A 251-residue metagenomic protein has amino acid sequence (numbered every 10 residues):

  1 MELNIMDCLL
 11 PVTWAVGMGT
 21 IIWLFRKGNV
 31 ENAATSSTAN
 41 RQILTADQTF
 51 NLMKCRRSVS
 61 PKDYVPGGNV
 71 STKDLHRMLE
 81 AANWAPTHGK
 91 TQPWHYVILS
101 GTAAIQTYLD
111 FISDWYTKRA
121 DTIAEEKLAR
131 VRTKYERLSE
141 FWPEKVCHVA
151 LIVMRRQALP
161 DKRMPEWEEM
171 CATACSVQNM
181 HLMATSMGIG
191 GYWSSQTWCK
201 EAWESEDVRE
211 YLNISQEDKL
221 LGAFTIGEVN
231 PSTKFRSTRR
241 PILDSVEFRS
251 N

Functional and structural regions predicted by a protein language model:
E2-V146: N-terminal amphipathic, basic helical "cap/leader" segment at the start of enzyme domains
N29, T38-S60, N213-N251: C-terminal helix-cap and adjacent tail motif
E80-A82, L151, R156-A158, K162-V208: Small-aliphatic-rich amphipathic alpha-helix that forms the alpha element of a beta-alpha
G101-I105, R155-Q157, W198, N230: Short, internal active-site loops enriched in acidic
D114-W115, E210-L212: Short, hinge-like loop/turn segments at secondary-structure boundaries
V146-C147, L220: A generic structural signal for well-ordered coil/turn residues at beta-strand boundaries that shape enzyme active-site
